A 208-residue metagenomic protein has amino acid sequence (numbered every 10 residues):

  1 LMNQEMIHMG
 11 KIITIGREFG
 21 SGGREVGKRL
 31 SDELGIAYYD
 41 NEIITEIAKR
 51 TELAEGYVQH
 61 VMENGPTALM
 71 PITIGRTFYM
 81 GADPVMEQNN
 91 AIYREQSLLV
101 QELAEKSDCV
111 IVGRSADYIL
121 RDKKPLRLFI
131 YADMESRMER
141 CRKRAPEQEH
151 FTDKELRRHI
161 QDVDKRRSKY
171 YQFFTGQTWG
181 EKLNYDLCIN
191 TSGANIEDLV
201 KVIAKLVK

Functional and structural regions predicted by a protein language model:
L1-H8: Short, Lys/Arg-enriched N-terminal segments with co-localized hydrophobic residues within the first ~10-30 amino acids
G10-I13: Extreme N-terminal starter segment of soluble prokaryotic enzymes
I15-K28: Glycine-rich phosphate-binding P-loop
A37-A48: Short beta-strand-centered segment that lines the nucleotide-binding/catalytic pocket of NTP-utilizing
A48-D108: ATP-dependent small-molecule kinase phosphotransfer cores that center on conserved nucleotide phosphate-binding segments
A68-T73, H150-I196: Small-molecule kinase domains that catalyze NTP-dependent phosphoryl transfer to phosphate-bearing small molecules
D122-R142, F151-D162: Conserved phosphate-donor/acceptor-positioning beta-strand/loop module used by diverse small-molecule
